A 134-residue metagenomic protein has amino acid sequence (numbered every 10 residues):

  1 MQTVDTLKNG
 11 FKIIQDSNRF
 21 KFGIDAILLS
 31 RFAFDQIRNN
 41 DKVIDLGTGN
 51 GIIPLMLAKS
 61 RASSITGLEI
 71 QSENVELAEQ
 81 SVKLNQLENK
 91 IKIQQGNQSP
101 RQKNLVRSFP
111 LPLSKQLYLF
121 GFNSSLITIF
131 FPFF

Functional and structural regions predicted by a protein language model:
M1-I37: Class I SAM-dependent transferase core
R19, R31-F32, S72, Q95-F134: S-adenosylmethionine
N40-G47: Conserved class I S-adenosyl-L-methionine
N50-S63: Conserved SAM-binding loop of SAM-dependent methyltransferases across substrates and taxa, primarily the Class I
S64-E69: Conserved SAM-binding motif I beta-strand of class I
A78-E79: Conserved SAM-binding loop
V82, Q86: Conserved hydrophobic residues forming the short capping helix/wall of the S-adenosyl-L-methionine
L87-E88, S99: Conserved H-loop
